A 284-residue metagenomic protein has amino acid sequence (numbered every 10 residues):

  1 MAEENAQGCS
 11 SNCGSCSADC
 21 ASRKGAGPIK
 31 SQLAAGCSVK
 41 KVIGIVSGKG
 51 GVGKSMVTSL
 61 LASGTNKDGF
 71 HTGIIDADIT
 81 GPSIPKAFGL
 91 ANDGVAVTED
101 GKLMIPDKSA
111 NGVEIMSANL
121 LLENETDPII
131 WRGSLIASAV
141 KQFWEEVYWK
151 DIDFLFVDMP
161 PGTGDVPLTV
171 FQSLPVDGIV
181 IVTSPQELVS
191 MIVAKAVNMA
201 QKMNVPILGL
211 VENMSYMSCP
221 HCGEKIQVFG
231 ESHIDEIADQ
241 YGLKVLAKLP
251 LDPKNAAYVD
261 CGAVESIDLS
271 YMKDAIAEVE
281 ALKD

Functional and structural regions predicted by a protein language model:
A2-G27, V197-D284: C-terminal lobe/tail of nucleotide-utilizing enzymes
A34-K40: Phosphate-binding P-loop
V39, G50, D76, I84 (+7 more regions): Residue-level signature of catalytic and energy-coupling elements of molecular machines, predominantly ATP/GTP-dependent
K41-I79, V197: Walker A/P-loop phosphate-binding motif and the immediately C-terminal alpha-helix
H71-T72, A77-L122, A137: Phosphate-binding loop that captures ATP/GTP phosphates
M116, M159, Q172, V279-L282: Glycine-rich phosphate-binding loops of nucleotide-dependent enzymes
L120-V170: Phosphate-binding/switch loop-helix module in NTP-utilizing enzymes
K150-V157, T163, P175-A196: Conserved Switch II/interswitch segment of TRAFAC-class P-loop GTPases
